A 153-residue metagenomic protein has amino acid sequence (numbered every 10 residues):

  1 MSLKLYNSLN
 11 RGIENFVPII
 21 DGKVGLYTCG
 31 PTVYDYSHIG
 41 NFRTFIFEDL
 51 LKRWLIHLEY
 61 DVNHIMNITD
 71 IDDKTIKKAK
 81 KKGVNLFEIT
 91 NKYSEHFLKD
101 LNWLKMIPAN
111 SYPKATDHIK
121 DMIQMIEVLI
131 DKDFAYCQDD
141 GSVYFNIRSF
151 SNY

Functional and structural regions predicted by a protein language model:
M1-Y153: NTP-dependent nucleotidyl-transfer catalytic core
